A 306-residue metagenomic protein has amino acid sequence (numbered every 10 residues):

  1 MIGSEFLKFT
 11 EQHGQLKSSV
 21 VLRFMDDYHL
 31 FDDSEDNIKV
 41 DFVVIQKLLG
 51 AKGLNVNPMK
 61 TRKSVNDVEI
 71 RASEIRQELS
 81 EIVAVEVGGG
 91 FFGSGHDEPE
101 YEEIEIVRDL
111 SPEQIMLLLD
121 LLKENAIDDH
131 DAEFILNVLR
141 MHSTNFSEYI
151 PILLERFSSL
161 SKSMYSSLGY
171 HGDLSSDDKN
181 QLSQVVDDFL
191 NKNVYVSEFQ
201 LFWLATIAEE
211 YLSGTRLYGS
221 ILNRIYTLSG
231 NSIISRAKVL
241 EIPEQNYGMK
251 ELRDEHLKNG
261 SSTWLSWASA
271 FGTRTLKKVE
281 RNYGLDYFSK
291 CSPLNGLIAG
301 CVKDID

Functional and structural regions predicted by a protein language model:
M1-G14: Conserved pre-motif C helix in the palm subdomain of viral-like polymerases
M1-I2, H29-N37, K192: Conserved aromatic-histidine-acidic binding/catalytic patches
E11, M25, D32, G53 (+1 more regions): Glycine-rich, histidine-containing beta strand-loop boundary motifs that form or position
G14-K17, Q181-S183: Extended, hydrophobic alpha-helical segments
L16-D33: Catalytic palm active-site di-aspartate
E35-V56: Helical (often loop-to-helix) elements that flank the catalytic cores of nucleotide-handling enzymes
G50-V85: Conserved catalytic core of two-metal-ion nucleotidyltransferases
S73-D306: Right-hand nucleic-acid polymerase module
